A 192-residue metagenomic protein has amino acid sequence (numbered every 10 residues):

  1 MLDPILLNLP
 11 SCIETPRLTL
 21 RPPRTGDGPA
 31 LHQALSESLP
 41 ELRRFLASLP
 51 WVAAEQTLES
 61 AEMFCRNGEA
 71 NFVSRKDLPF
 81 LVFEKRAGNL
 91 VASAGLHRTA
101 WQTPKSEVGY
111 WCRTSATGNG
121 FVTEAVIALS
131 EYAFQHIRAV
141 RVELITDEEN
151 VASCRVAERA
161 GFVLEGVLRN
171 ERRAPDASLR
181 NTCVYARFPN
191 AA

Functional and structural regions predicted by a protein language model:
M1-A30, A34-R44, P79-A192: Acyl-donor (CoA/ACP) binding surface of acyl/acetyltransferases
P23, A34, A53-S60, S74: Generic, well-ordered alpha-helical segments
P29, V52-E55, E69, V167: Intrinsically disordered, low-complexity regions
E41-R66: Conserved GNAT-fold acetyl-CoA-binding loop/helix
V52-A53, R66-L81: A short helix-loop-beta-strand connector motif used in the catalytic cores of GNAT acetyltransferases and, in some
